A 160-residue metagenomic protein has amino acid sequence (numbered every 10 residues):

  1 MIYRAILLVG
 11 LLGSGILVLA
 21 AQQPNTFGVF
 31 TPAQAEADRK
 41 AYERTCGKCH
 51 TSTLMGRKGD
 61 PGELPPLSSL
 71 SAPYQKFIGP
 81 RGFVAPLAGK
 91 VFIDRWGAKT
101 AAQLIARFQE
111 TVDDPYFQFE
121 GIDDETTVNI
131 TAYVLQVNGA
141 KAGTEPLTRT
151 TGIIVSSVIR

Functional and structural regions predicted by a protein language model:
A5-I16: Bacterial N-terminal signal peptides
L17-A41, M55-G59: Electrostatic cytochrome c docking/interface patches
E36-G47, P61-G62, A98, G121-D124: Sequence context surrounding c-type heme c attachment/ligation sites in exported
D38, Y42-T53, A72-P73, I130 (+1 more regions): The canonical Cys-X-X-Cys-His
H50, A88, V112, L135-N138: Protein kinase-like catalytic domain
M55-I105: Gly/Gly-Pro-rich "capping" loops immediately C-terminal to redox-active cysteine motifs in periplasmic/lumenal
F117-R160: Flexible coil segments in periplasmic/lumen-exposed cytochrome c-class electron-transfer proteins
